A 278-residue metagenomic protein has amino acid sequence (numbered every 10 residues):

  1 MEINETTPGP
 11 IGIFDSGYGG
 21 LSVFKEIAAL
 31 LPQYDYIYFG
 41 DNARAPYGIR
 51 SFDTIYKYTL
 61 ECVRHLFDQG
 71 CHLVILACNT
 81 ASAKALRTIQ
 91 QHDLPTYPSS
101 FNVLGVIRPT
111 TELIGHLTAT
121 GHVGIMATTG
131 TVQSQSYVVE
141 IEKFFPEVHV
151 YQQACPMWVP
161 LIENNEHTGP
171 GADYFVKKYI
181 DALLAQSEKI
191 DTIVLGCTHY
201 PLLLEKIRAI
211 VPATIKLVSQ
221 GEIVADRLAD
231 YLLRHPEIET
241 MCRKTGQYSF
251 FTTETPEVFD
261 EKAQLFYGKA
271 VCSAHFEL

Functional and structural regions predicted by a protein language model:
M1-L278: Non-catalytic structural scaffold of enzyme domains
